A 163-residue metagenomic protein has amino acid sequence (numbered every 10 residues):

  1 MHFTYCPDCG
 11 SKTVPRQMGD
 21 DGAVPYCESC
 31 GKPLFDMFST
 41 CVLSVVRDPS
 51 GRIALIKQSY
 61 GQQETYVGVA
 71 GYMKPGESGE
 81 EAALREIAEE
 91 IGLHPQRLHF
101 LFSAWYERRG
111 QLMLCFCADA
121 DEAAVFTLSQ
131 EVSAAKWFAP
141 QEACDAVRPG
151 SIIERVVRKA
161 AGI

Functional and structural regions predicted by a protein language model:
M1-H2, V156-I163: A broadly conserved sequence feature marking short terminus-proximal activation segments in nucleic acid-centric
M1-L43: Acidic, metal-coordinating catalytic segment for phosphate/diphosphate chemistry, firing primarily on the Nudix
D21, Q62, R108-Q111: Short acidic/glycine-enriched loop/turn segments that link adjacent beta-strands
Y26, V67-G68, C115: Conserved beta-strand segments that form the floor/walls of ligand-binding pockets within enzyme and binding domains
S29, Q58, A70, A118 (+1 more regions): Active-site donor-binding loop signature of nucleotide-sugar glycosyltransferases
V46-R47, L55, A118, W137: Conserved hydrophobic "DFG−1" position in protein kinase catalytic cores
D48-E89: Conserved Nudix-box catalytic region and its N-terminal flanking loop in Nudix hydrolases and closely related
M73-K159: Unchanged
